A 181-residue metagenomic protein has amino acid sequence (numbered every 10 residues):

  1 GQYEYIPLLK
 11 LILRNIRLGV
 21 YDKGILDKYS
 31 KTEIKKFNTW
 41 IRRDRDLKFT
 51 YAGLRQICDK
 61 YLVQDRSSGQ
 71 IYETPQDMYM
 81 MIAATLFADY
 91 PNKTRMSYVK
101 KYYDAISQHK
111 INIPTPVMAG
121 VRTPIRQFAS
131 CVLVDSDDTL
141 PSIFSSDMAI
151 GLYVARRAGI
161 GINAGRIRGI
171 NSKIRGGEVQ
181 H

Functional and structural regions predicted by a protein language model:
G1-H181: Extended catalytic cores of very large enzyme megasubunits
